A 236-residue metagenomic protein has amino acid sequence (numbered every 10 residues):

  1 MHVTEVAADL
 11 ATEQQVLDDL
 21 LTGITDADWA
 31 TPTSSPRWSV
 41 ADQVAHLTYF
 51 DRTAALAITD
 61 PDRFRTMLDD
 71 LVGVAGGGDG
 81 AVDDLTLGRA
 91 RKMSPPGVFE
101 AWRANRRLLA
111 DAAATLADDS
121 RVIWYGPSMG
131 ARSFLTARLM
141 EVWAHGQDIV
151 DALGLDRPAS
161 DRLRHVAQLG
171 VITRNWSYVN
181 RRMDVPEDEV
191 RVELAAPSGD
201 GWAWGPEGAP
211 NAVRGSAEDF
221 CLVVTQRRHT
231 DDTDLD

Functional and structural regions predicted by a protein language model:
M1-A45, A54: An N-terminal domain-cap segment
M1-E5, R52-A110, A114: Short, helix-capping/interhelical loops that line the mouth of catalytic, cofactor-, or ligand-binding pockets
M1-V6, G23-I24, A30-T31, T59-L71 (+1 more regions): Structured surface interface patches that mediate subunit assembly and partner/cofactor docking
V6-E13, Q43, V98-A101, N105 (+1 more regions): Amphipathic alpha-helix face/heptad-repeat signature
Q14, D18, T22, D51-A55 (+2 more regions): Structural signal for well-ordered, non-membrane alpha-helices
